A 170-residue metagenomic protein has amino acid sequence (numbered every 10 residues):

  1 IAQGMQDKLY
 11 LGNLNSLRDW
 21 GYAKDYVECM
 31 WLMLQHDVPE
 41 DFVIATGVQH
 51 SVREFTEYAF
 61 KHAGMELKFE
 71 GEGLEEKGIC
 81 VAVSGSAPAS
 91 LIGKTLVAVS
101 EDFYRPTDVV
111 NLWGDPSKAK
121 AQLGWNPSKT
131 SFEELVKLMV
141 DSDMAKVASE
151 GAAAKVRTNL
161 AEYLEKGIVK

Functional and structural regions predicted by a protein language model:
I1-K170: C-terminal substrate-binding subdomain of Rossmann-fold SDR/epimerase-dehydratase oxidoreductases
